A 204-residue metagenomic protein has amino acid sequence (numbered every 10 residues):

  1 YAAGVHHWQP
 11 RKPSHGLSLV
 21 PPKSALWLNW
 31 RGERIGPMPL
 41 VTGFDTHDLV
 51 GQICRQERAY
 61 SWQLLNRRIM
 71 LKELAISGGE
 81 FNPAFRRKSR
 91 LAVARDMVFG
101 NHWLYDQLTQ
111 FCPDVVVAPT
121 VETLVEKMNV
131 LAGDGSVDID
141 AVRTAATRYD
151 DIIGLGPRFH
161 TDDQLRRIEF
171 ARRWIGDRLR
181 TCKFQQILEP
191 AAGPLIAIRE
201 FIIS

Functional and structural regions predicted by a protein language model:
Y1-T144, G154-T161, F170, G176-S204: Residues forming the flavin
D163-L165: Cytochrome P450 fold signature focused on the C-terminal beta-domain
